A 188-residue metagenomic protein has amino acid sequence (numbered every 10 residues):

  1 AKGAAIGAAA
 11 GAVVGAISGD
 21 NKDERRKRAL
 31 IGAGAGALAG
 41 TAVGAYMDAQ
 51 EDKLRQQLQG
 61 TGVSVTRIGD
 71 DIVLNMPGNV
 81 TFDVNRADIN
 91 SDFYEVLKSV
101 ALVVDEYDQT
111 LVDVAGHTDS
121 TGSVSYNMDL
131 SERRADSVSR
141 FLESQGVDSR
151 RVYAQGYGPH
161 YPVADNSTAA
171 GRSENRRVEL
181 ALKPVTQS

Functional and structural regions predicted by a protein language model:
A1-K53: Short, low-complexity, glycine-enriched hydrophobic/amphipathic alpha-helices that associate with lipid bilayers
K2-G3, K27-G32, M47, R86-Y94 (+2 more regions): Solvent-exposed, acidic/flexible segments
A9-V13, Q50, L54, F93-V96 (+4 more regions): Stable alpha-helical elements in mature extracytoplasmic
S18, A35, A39, Q59 (+3 more regions): Sec-exported extracytoplasmic/periplasmic mature domains
G40-V43, T81-I89, V124-N127: Second-shell loop/turn segments in exported
M47-V73, N79: Amphipathic, membrane-active segments
Q57, T81-G116, E143, S173-N175 (+2 more regions): Periplasmic peptidoglycan-binding/anchoring modules of Gram-negative envelope and division proteins
H117-Q187: Periplasmic OmpA-like peptidoglycan-binding domain that tethers envelope proteins to the cell wall
